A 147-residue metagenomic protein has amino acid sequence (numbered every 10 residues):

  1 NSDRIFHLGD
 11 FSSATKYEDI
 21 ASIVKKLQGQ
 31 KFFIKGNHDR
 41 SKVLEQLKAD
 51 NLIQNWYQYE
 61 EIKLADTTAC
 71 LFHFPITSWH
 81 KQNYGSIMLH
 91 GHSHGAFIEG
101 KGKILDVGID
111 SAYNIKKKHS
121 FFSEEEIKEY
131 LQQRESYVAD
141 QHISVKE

Functional and structural regions predicted by a protein language model:
N1-D19, V107-S111, E126-E147: N-terminal active-site segment of His-dependent metallophosphoesterases
N1-E61: Core catalytic region of metal-dependent phosphoesterases/phosphodiesterases, especially metallo-beta-lactamase-like
S2, Q82-N83: Glycine-rich phosphate-binding loop signature in dinucleotide/nucleotide-binding domains
I5-D10, K31-N37, L71-F72, I87-H92 (+1 more regions): Active-site neighborhood of phospho(di)ester-bond hydrolases with catalytic His/Asp-centered motifs
S12-E18, N37-E45, T77-K81, L89-E99 (+1 more regions): Active-site environment of divalent metal-dependent phosphoester hydrolases
G29-A49, D110-Y137: A short, conserved beta-to-alpha structural element at the edge of catalytic cores that scaffolds binding
K31, L47-Y59, G85-L89, K101-D110: Active-site regions of enzymes building and remodeling cell-envelope glycoconjugates
I62-A69, K101-K103: Beta-strand-turn-beta hairpins that frame and shape the catalytic cleft of phosphate-ester-processing enzymes
